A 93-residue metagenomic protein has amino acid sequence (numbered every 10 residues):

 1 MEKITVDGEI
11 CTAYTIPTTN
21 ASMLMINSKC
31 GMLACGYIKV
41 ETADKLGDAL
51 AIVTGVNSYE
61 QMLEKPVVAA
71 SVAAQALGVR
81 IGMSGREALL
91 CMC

Functional and structural regions predicted by a protein language model:
M1-C93: Residues that scaffold, gate, or flank divalent-cation-dependent active/transport sites
